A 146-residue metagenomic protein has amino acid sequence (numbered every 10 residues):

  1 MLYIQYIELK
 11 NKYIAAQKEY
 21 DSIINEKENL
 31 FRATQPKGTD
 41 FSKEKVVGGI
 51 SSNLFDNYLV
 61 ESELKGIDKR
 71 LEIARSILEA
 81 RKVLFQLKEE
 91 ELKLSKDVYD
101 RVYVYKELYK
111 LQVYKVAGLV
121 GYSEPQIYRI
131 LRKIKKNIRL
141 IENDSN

Functional and structural regions predicted by a protein language model:
M1-E91: N-terminal interaction/assembly modules
G49, S145-N146: Intrinsically disordered, low-complexity basic tails/linkers immediately adjacent to helix-turn-helix/homeobox/MYB/SANT
E91-L92, I138: Hydrophobic, Leu/Ile/Phe/Ala-enriched alpha-helical segments that form helix-helix packing faces
K93-L111: Short amphipathic alpha helix immediately N-terminal
K115-V120: Short alpha-helical "recognition helix" segments of helix-turn-helix
K135-E142: C-terminal flanking helix
